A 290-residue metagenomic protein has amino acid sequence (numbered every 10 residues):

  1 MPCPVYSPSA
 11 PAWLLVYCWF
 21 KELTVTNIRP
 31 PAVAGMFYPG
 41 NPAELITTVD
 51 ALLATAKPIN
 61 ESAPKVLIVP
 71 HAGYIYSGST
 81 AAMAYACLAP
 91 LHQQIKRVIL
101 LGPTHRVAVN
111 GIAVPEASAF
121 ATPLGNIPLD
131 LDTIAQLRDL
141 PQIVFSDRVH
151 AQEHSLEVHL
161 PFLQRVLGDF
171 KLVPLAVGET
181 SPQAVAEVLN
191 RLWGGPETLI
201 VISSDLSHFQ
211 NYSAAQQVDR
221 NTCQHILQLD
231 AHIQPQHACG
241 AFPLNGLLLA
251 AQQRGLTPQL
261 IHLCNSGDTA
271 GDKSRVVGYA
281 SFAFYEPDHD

Functional and structural regions predicted by a protein language model:
V5-S7: Short linear segments in intrinsically disordered or otherwise low-structure-confidence regions
A10-A12, T24: Ala/Thr-enriched low-complexity intrinsically disordered regions
V25-G271, Y285-D290: Active-site histidine-anchored catalytic micro-motif
V276-S281: Short hydrophobic/aromatic beta-strand or adjacent loop that forms the aromatic wall/cage of a ligand/substrate-binding
